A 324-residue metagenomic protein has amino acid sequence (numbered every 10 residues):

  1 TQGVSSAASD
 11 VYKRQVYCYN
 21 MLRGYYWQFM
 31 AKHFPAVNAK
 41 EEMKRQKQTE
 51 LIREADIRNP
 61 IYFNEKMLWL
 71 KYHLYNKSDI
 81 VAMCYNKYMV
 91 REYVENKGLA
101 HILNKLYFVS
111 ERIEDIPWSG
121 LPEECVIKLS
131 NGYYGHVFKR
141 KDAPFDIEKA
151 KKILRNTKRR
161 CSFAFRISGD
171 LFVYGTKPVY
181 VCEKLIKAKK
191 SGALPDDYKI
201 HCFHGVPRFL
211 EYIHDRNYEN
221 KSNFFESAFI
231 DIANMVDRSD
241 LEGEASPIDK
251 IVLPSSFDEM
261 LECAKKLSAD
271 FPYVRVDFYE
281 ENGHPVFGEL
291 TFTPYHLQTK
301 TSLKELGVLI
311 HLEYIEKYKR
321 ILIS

Functional and structural regions predicted by a protein language model:
T1-Q15, Y180: Single conserved hydrophobic/aromatic residue that forms the stacking wall/gate of nucleotide- or nucleobase-binding
G24-Y25, F29-Y85: N-terminal leader/transition segments
I61-R140, N156-G169, V179: A conserved helix-loop-beta module that forms one wall/lid of the active-site cleft in ATP-utilizing catalytic domains
R91, E114-P117, Y133-F138, D146-E148 (+5 more regions): Short catalytic/ligand-binding loop motif for oxyanion handling, primarily in non-cytosolic enzymes, centered on
G120, C202-F203, E280: Generic beta-strand structural signal
E148-L241: Phosphate-binding site of ATP-dependent enzymes
V173-V179, F224-P285: A long amphipathic alpha-helix within ATP-dependent nucleotide-binding catalytic cores
I251, S255, E262, E280-S324: C-terminal active-site "lid" helix and adjoining low-complexity regulatory extension at the edge of ATP-using catalytic
